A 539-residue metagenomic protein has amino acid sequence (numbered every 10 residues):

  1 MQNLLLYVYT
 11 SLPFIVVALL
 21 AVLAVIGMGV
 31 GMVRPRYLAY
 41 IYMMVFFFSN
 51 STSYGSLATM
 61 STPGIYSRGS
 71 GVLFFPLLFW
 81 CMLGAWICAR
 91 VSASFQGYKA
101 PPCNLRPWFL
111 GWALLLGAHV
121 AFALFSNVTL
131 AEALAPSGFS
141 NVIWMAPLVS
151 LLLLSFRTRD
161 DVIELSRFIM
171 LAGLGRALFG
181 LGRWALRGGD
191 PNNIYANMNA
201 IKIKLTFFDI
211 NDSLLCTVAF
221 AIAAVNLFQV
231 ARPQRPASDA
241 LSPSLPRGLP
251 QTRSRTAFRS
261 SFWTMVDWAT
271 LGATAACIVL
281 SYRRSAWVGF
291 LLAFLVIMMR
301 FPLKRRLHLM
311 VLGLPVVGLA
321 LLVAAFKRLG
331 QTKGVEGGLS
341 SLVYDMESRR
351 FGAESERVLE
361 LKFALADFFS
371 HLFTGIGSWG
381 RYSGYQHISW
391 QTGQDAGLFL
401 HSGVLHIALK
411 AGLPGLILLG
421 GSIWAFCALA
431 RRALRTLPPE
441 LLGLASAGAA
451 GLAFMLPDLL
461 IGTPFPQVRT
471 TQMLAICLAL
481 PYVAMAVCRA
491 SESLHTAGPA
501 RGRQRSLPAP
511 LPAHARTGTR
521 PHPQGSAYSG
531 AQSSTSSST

Functional and structural regions predicted by a protein language model:
M1-S92, A118-A123, M455: N-terminal signal-anchor transmembrane segment
I15, G71-F79, P107-V120, L130-L154 (+2 more regions): Aromatic-anchored transmembrane helix interface
V22-M28, G117-A121, A146-L151, I163-N193 (+3 more regions): Alpha-helical transmembrane segments of multi-pass inner-membrane proteins
W184-R187, L280-S281, M298-R349, L365-S370 (+1 more regions): A membrane-periplasm/extracellular boundary helix in multi-pass inner-membrane enzymes that assemble envelope glycans
D190, Y344-K362, A366-A411, A430-R435: Long extracytoplasmic/lumenal interhelical loops at the membrane interface of multi-pass membrane proteins
A200-I203, R253, L309-L312, V323-K362 (+3 more regions): Flexible juxtamembrane loops connecting transmembrane helices in multi-pass membrane enzymes that build or modify
A221-V225, L291, A425, A447-P508: Transmembrane alpha-helices of multi-pass inner-membrane enzymes
K410-F454: Hydrophobic transmembrane alpha-helices and their immediate junctions
